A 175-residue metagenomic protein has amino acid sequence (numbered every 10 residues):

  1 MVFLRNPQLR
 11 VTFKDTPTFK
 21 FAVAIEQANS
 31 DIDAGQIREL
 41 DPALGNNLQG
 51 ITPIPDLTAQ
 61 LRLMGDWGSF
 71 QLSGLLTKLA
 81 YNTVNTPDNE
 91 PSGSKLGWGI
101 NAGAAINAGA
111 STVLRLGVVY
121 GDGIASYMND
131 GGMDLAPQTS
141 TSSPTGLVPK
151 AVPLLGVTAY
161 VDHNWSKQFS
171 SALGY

Functional and structural regions predicted by a protein language model:
M1-Q36, I51-S69, A105-A108, R115-Y120 (+1 more regions): Outer membrane beta-barrel
V2, P42-N46, P144-L147: Charged, low-complexity, helix/coiled-coil-prone segments
V2, Q49-T52, S92, P149-K150: Short Gly/Pro-enriched turn/cap motifs at secondary-structure boundaries
F3, P42, P53-P55, K78 (+2 more regions): Short, glycine/acidic-rich beta->alpha junctions
N29-N46, K78-N89: Active-site-proximal beta-alpha loop/turn segments in soluble metabolic enzymes
D41, L48-I51, R115, A172: Intrinsically disordered, low-complexity regions
M64-Y175: Detector for outer-membrane/organellar transmembrane beta-barrel domains, recognizing the amphipathic beta-strand
